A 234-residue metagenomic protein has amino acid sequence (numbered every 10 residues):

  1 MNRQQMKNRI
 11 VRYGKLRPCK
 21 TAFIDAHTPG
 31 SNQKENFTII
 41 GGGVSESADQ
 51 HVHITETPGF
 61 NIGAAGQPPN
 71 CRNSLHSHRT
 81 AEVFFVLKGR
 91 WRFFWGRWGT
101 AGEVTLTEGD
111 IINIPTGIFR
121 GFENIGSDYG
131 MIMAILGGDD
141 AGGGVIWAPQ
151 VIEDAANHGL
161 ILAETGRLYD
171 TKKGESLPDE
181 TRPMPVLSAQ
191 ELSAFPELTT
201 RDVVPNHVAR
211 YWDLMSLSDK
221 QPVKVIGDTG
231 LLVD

Functional and structural regions predicted by a protein language model:
M1-P58, T165-D234: A short, N-terminal "cap"/entry segment at the start of jelly-roll beta-barrel domains of the cupin/DSBH fold
G43-Q50, N61-H78, D234: Conserved short histidine dyad/triad with adjacent acidic residue
Q50-T55, R72-H78, W95, E103-T105 (+1 more regions): Short histidine-centered beta-strand/loop micro-motifs that create catalytic or ligand/metal-coordination sites
T57-G59, A64-P69, S77-R97, I135-D139: Short, conserved beta-strand element in jelly-roll/cupin
C71-S74, R92, I111-I112, T116-G121: Histidine-centered metal-chelating micro-motifs
V83-F85, N113, S127-I146: A short hydrophobic beta-strand segment most commonly corresponding to one strand of the jelly-roll/cupin
R97-T116: Short acidic-glycine-tyrosine-enriched beta hairpin
